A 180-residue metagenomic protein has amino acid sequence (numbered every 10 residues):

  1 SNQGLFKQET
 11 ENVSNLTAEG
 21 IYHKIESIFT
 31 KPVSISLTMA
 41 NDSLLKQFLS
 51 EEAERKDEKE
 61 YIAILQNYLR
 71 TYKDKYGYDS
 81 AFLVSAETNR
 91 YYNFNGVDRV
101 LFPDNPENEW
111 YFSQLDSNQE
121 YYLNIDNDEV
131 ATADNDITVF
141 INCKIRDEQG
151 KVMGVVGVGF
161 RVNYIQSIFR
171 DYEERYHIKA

Functional and structural regions predicted by a protein language model:
S1-T17: N-terminal membrane-insertion alpha helix
N12-Q119, Y172: Extracytoplasmic/periplasmic sensory segments of membrane signal-transduction proteins
E52-K56, P103, E148-V156, D171-A180: Membrane-proximal N-terminal soluble sensing/regulatory segments of transmembrane proteins
I62-K75, V155-A180: Solvent-exposed, extracytoplasmic
L101-N105, N124-D134, G159: Short loop/turn segments at beta-alpha junctions that line or gate ligand-sensing/allosteric surfaces
L115-N118, E148, F160-Y164: Short, solvent-exposed hinge/capping segments at secondary-structure junctions
D128, I145-E148: Sensor-regulatory modules in signal-transduction proteins
D134-K144: A short beta-strand signature within small-molecule sensing/ligand-binding domains used in signal transduction
